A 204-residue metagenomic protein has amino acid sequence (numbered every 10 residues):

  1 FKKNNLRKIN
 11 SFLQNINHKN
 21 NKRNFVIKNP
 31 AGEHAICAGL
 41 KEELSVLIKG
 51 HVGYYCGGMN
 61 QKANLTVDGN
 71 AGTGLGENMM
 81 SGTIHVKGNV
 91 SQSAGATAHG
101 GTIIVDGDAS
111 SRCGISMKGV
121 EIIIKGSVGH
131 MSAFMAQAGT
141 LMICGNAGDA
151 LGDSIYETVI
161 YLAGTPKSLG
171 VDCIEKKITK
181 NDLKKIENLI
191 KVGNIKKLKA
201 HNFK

Functional and structural regions predicted by a protein language model:
F1-I36, K87, D106, I123-K125 (+1 more regions): Intrinsically disordered, low-complexity terminal regions
V26-K28, K41, L47, Q61 (+12 more regions): Extracellular beta-strand solenoid repeats
A38-L40, G57, G76: Extracellular beta-strand-rich solenoid/capping regions of secreted or surface-exposed proteins that bind or remodel
N70-L75, H85, N89-A94: Intrinsically disordered, low-complexity linker/loop segments enriched in Gly/Pro and charged/polar residues
E77, A96, I115: Functionally critical, cavity-lining and gating residues within the transmembrane helices of 12-TM secondary
S111: Active-site cofactor/cluster-binding pocket
